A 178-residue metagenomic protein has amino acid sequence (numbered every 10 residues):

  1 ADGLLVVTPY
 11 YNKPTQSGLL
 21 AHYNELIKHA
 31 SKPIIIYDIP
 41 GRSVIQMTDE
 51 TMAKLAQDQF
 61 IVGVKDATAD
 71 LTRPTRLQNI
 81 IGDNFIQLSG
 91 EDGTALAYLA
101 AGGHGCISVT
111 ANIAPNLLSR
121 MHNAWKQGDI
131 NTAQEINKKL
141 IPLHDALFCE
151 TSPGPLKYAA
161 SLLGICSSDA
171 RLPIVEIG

Functional and structural regions predicted by a protein language model:
A1-V44: Active-site beta->alpha loop and helix N-cap motifs at the rims of alpha/beta catalytic domains
T8-Q16, K126-D129, R171-E176: Glycine-rich tight-turn/loop motif centered on a GG-T
K13, G41, M47-D49, P115 (+4 more regions): Generic structural "secondary-structure junction" signal
L20, D92, P153: Glycine-rich phosphate-binding loop at the start of an alpha helix
K28-K32, R42-F148: Catalytic alpha/beta core domains of metabolic enzymes, predominantly
D38, F60-I61, R171-L172: Glycine-rich phosphate-binding "P-loop"
L99-G103, I141-I174: Conserved short secondary-structure transition element at the edge of the structured enzyme core that lines
